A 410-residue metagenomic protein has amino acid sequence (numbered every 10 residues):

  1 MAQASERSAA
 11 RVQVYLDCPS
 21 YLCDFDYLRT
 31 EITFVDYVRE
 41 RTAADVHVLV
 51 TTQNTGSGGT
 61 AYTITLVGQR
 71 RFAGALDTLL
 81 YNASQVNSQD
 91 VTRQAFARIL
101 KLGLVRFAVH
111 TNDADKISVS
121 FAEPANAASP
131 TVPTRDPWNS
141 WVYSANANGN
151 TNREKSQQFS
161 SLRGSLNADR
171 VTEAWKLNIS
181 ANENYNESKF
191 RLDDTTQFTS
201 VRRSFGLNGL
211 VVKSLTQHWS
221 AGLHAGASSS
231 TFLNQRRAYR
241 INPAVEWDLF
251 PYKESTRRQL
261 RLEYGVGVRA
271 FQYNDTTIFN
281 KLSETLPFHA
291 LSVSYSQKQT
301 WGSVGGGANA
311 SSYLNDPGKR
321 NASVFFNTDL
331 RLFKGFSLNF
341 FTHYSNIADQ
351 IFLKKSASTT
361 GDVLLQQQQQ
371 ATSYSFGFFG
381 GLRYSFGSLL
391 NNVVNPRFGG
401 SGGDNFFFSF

Functional and structural regions predicted by a protein language model:
A10-V14, P133-R153, A174-I179, L260-V268: Transmembrane beta-strand segments of Gram-negative outer membrane beta-barrel proteins
P133-S140, E173-K176, S214-H218, L233 (+4 more regions): Short loop/turn motifs that connect adjacent beta-strands in outer-membrane beta-barrel proteins
N139-W141, Q158-L162, V201-F205, R237-I241 (+6 more regions): Residues that define the transmembrane beta-barrel architecture of outer-membrane proteins
Y143-A145, L177-I179, A221-A225, I241 (+5 more regions): Transmembrane beta-strands of outer-membrane beta-barrel proteins
A145-A147, G164-R170, G209-K213, A227 (+7 more regions): Residues on the lipid-exposed face of transmembrane beta-strands in outer-membrane beta-barrel proteins
G149-R153, T172-A174, E183-K189, A225-T231 (+6 more regions): Transmembrane beta-strands of outer-membrane beta-barrel pores
S156-S161, F190-T196, N234-I241, Q272-N280 (+4 more regions): Outer-membrane beta-barrel translocator domains and adjoining extracellular loop/strand segments of Gram-negative
F341, A371-F410: Outer-membrane beta-barrel "beta-signal"
